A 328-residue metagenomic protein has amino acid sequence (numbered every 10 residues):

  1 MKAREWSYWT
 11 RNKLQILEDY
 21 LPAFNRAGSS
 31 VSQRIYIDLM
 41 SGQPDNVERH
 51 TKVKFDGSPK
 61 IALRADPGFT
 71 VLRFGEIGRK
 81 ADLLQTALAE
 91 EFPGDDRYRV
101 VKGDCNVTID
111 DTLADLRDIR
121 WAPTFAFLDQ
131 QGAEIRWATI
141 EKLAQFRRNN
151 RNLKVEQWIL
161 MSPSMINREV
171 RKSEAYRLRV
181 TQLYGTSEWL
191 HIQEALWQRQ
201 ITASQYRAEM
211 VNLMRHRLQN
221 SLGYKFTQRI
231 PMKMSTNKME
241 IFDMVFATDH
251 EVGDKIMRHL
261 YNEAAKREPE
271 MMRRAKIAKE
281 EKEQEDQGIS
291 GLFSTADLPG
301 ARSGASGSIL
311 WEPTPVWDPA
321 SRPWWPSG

Functional and structural regions predicted by a protein language model:
M1-E5: Polybasic, low-complexity association/targeting segments
W6, N12-T112: SAM cofactor-binding core of SAM-dependent methyltransferases, primarily the Rossmann-like beta-alpha-beta module
N46-T51, D82-A87, D110-L113, I135-I140 (+3 more regions): A short acidic (Asp/Glu
D66-T70, P93-D96, Q145-E156, Q219-T227: Structural alpha-beta junctions
R99-T186: Active-site segment flanking the S-adenosylmethionine/decSAM binding pocket in AdoMet-dependent transferases
V170-M239: A conserved mid-domain beta-alpha-beta active-site/ligand-binding segment of alpha/beta enzyme cores
R217, D243-G253: Conserved beta strand-loop-helix elements of the APE1-like EEP
H250-G328: C-terminal target-recognition/interaction regions appended to catalytic cores
